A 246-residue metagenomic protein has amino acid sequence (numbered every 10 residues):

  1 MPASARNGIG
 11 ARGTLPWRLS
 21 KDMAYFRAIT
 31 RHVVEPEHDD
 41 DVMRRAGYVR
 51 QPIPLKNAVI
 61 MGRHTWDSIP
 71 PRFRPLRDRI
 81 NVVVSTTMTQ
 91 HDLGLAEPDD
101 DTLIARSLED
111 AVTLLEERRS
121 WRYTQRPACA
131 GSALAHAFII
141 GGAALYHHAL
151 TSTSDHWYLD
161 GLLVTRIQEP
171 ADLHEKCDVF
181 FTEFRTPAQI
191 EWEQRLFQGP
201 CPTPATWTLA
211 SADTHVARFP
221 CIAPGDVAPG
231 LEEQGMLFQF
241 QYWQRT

Functional and structural regions predicted by a protein language model:
M1-T246: Enzymes that bind and transform nitrogen-containing heteroaromatic metabolites
